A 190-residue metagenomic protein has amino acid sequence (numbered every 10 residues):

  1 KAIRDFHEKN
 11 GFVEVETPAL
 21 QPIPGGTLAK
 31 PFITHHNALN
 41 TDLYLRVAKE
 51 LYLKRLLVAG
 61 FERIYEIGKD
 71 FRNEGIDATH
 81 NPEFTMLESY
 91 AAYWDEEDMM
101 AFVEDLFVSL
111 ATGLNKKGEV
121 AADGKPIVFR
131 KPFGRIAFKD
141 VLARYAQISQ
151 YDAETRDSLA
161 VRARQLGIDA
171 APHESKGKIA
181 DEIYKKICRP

Functional and structural regions predicted by a protein language model:
K1-D98, V108, A163, K185-C188: Class II aminoacyl-tRNA synthetase-like tRNA-binding/catalytic domains
G25-P31, L106-P190: Metal-assisted phosphate- and nucleotidyl-transfer catalytic regions
Y44-L45, D95-M99, Y151, P172 (+1 more regions): Catalytic cores of large soluble enzymes that bind and process phosphate-bearing ligands
F102: Charged catalytic carboxylate motif
